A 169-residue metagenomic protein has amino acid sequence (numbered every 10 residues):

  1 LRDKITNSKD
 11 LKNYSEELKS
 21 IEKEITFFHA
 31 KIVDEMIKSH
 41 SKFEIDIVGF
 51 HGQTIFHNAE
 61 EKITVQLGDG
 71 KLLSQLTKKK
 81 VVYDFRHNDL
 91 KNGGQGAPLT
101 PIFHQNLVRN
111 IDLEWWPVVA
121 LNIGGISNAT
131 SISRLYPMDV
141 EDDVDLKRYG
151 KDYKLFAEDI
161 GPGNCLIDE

Functional and structural regions predicted by a protein language model:
L1-K4, V82-N110, V119-E169: Glycine-rich phosphate-binding loop plus the immediately following alpha-helix
K4-N7, K42-I45, Q75-T77, D142: Short hydrophobic/aromatic-rich motifs at helix boundaries and adjacent loops
S8, K12-G70: Short beta-strand-loop/turn "lid" adjacent to the catalytic site in phosphate-handling enzymes
A30, D34, K71-Q75, I102-R109 (+1 more regions): A broadly conserved amphipathic alpha-helix scaffold signal in soluble, globular proteins
H40, T77, V108-D112: A broad structural signal for alpha-helix termini and local helix breaks/kinks
K42-E44, L113-W116: Short helix-loop-beta connector
D46-Q105: Glycine-rich phosphate-binding loop and adjoining helix at the ATP-binding site of ATP-dependent phosphoryl-transfer
